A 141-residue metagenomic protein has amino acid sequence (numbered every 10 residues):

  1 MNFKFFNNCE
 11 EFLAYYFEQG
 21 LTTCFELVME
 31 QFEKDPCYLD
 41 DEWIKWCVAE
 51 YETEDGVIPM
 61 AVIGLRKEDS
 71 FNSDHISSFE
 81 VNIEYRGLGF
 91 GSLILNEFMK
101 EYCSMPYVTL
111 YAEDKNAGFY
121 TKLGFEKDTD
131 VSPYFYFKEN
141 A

Functional and structural regions predicted by a protein language model:
M1-C37, D55: Short amphipathic alpha-helix that is part of the acyltransferase structural core
C37-W43: Short loop/turn motifs at secondary-structure junctions and domain boundaries
W46-V48, G56-K67, N72-E80: Conserved beta-strand in the GNAT
E50-T53, K138-N140: Active-site beta-strand termini and strand-to-loop segments that position acidic
Y85-E97: Conserved acetyl-CoA pyrophosphate-binding loop and the N-cap/start of the following alpha-helix in GNAT-like
E101-E113: Conserved GNAT acetyl-CoA-binding A-motif
Y111, T121, E126-N140: Conserved catalytic-core motifs of GNAT/GCN5-like acyltransferases
